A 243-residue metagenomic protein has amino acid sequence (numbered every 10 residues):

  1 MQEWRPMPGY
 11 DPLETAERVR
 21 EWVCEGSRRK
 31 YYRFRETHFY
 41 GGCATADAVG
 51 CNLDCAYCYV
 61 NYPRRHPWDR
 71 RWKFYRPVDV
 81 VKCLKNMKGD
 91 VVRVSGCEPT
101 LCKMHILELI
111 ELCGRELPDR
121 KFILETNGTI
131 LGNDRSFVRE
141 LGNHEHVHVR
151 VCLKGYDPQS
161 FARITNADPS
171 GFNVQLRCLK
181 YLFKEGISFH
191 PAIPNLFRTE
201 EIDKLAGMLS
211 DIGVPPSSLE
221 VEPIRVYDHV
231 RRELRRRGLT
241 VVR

Functional and structural regions predicted by a protein language model:
M1-N52, A56, V60-P67: N-terminal [4Fe-4S]-dependent radical SAM core
E3, E220-R243: C-terminal accessory extensions appended to soluble enzyme cores
T45-D47, R93, I123: Short, conserved beta-strand segments within well-ordered enzyme catalytic domains that often line or immediately flank
C58-P63, G89, G155-Q159: Short, basic/glycine-rich phosphate-binding loops at helix/coil junctions that contact nucleotide phosphates
Y62-V92: Conserved alpha-helical substructure of the radical SAM core
V81, K85, T100-I224: Conserved AdoMet/S-adenosylmethionine-binding subsite of the radical SAM
V94-E98: Glycine-rich beta-strand-to-loop/alpha-helix junction loops that act as flexible
